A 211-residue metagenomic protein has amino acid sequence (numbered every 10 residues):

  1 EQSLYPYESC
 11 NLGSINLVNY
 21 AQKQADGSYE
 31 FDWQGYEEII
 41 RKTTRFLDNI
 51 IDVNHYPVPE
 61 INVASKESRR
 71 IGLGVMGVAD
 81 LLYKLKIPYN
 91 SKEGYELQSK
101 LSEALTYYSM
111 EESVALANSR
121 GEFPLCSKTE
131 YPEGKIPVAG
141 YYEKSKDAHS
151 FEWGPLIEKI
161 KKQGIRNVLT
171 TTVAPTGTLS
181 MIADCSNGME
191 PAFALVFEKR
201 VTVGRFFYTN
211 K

Functional and structural regions predicted by a protein language model:
E1-K211: Long, C-terminal-biased catalytic regions of enzyme "large/alpha" subunits
